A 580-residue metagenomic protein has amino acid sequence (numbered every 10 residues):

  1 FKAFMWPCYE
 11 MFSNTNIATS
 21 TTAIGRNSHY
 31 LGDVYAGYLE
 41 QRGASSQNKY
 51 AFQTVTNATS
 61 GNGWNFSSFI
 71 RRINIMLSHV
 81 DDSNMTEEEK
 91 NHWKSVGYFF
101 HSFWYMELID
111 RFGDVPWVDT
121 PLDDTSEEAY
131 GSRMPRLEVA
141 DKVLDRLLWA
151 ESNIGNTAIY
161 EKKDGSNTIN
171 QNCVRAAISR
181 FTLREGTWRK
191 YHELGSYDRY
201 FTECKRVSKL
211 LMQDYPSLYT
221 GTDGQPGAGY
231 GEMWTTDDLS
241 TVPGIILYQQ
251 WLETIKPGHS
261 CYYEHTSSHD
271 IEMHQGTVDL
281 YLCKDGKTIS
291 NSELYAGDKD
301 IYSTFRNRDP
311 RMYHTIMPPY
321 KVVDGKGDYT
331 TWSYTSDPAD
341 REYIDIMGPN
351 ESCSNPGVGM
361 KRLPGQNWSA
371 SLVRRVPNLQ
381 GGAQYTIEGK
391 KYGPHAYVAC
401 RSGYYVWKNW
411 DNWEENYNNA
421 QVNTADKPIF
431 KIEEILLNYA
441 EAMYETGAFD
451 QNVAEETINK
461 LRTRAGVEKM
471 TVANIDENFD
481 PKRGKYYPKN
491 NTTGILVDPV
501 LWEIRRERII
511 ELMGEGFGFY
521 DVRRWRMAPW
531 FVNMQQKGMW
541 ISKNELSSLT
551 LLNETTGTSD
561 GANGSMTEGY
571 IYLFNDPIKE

Functional and structural regions predicted by a protein language model:
F1-R42, L148-E151, T168-R175, R180-N378 (+1 more regions): An aromatic- and glycine-enriched ligand-binding surface/loop that stacks and positions planar moieties
K2-S20, L39-F112, E127-K163, R306 (+3 more regions): Conserved, well-structured interaction surfaces
F66-F69, K142-L144, G165, Y230-N291 (+4 more regions): Long, intrinsically disordered, low-complexity segments
K94, H101, I178, E185 (+3 more regions): Structural register within alpha-helical repeat arrays
I109-P116, A158, F181-E193, E445-A448: Short coil/turn linking the two alpha-helices of tandem helical-hairpin repeats
V139, Y160, D223-M233, I289-S292 (+6 more regions): Surface-exposed intrinsically disordered loops and tails
H314-L461: C-terminal substrate/ligand-recognition segments
